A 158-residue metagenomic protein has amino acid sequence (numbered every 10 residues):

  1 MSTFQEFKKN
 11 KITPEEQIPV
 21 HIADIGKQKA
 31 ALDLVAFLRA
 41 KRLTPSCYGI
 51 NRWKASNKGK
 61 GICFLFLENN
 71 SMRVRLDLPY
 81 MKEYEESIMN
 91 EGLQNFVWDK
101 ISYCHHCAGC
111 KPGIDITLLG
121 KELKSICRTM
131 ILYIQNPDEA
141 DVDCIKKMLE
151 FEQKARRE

Functional and structural regions predicted by a protein language model:
M1-I62, N69, N95-Y103: Charge-rich, low-complexity N-terminal segments
T13-V20, N90, Q135-D141: General structural signal for secondary-structure boundaries
S46-M130, P137, D143-E158: Short, conserved beta-strand/beta-arch hydrophobic-aromatic motifs that form part of recognition grooves or interface
